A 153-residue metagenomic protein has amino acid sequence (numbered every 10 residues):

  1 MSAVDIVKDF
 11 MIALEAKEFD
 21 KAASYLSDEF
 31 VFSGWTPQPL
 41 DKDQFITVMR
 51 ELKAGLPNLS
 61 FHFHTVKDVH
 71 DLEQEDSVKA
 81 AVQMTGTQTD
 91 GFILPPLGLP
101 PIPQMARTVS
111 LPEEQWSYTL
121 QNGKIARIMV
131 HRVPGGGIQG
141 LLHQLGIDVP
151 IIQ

Functional and structural regions predicted by a protein language model:
M1-Q153: C-terminal and inter-domain tail/linker signature
